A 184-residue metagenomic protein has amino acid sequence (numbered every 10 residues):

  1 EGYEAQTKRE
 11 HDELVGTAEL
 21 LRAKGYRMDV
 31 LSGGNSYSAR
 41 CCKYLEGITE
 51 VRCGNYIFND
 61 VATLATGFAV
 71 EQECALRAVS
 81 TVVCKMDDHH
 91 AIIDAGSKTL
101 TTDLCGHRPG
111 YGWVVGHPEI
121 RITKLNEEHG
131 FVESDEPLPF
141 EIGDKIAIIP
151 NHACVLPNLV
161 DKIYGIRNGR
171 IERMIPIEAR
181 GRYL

Functional and structural regions predicted by a protein language model:
E1-V70: Active-site loop/helix belt of alpha/beta enzymes
I48-E50, V79, H90, H129: A residue-level signal for beta-strand positions that form part of recognition/binding surfaces within mature
I57-N59, A65, V79, T101 (+1 more regions): Generic, ordered loop/turn and secondary-structure boundary motif
Q72-V79: Short coil-to-beta-strand transition motifs
V82-V83: Conserved hydrophobic positions within beta-strands
M86-L184: C-terminal accessory subdomain/extension
